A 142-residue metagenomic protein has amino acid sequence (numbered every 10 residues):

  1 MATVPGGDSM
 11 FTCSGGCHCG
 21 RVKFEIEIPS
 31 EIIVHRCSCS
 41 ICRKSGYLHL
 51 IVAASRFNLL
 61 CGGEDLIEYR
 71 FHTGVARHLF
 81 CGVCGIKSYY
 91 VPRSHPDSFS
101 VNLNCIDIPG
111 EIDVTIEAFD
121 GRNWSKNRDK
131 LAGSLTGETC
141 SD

Functional and structural regions predicted by a protein language model:
M1-G16, R21-D142: A short Gly-Trp-Pro
